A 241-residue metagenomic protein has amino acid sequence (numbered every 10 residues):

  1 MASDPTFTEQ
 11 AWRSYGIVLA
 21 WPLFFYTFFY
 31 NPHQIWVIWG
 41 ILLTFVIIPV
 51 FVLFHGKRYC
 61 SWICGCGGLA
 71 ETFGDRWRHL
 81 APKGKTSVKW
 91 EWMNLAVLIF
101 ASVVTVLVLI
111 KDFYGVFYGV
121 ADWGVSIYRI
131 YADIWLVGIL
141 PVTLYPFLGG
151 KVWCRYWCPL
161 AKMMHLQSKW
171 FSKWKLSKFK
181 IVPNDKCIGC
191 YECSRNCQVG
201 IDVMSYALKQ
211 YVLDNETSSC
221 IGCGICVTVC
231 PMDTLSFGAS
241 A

Functional and structural regions predicted by a protein language model:
M1-K209, L213, S218-S219, I225-A241: Non-ligating segments of multi-cofactor redox enzymes
